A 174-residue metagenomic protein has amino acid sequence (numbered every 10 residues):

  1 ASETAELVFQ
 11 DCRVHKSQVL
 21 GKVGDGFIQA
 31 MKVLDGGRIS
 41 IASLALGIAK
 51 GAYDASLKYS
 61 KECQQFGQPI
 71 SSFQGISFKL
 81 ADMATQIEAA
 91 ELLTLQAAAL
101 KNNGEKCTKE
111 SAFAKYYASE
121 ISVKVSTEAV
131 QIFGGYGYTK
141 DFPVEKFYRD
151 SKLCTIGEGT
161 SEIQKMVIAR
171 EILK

Functional and structural regions predicted by a protein language model:
A1-E3: Fold-level recognition of mixed alpha/beta catalytic cores in primary-metabolism enzymes, strongest
E6-C12, K16, K22-D25, M31-K174: Alpha-helical interface subdomain recognition
